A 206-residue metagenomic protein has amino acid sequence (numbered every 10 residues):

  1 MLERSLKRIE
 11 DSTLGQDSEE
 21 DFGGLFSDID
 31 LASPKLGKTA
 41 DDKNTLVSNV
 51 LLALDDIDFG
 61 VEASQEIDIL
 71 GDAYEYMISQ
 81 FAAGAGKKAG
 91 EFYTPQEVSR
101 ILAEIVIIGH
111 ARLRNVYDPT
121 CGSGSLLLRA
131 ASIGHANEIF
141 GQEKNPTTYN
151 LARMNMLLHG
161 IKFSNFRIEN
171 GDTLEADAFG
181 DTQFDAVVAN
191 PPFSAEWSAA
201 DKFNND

Functional and structural regions predicted by a protein language model:
M1-V106, A111, S164-T173, A178: Non-catalytic, mostly N-terminal accessory regions of nucleic-acid modification and defense proteins
K88-A189, S194-N205: Conserved S-adenosyl-L-methionine
